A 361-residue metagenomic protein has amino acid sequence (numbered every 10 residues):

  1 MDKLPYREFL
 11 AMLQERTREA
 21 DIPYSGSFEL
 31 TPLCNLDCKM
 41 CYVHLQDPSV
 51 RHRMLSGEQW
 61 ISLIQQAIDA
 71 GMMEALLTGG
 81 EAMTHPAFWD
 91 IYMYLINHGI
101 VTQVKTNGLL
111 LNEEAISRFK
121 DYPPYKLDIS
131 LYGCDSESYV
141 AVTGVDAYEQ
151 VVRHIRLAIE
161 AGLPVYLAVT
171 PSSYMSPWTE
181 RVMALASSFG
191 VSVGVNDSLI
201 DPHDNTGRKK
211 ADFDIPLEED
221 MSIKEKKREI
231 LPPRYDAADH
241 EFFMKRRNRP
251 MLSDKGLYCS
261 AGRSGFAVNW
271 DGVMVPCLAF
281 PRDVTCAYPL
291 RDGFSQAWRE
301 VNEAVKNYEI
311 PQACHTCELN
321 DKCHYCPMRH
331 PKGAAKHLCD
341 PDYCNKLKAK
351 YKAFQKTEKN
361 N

Functional and structural regions predicted by a protein language model:
M1-K126: Conserved alpha-helical substructure of the radical SAM core
D2-L13, I22, G256, V273 (+1 more regions): Flexible mid-to-C-terminal extensions adjoining Fe-S/redox cofactors in radical SAM and related proteins
L33, D37, C41-H44, G262 (+4 more regions): Cys/His-rich metal-chelating microdomains
D37, G71-M72, P123-K126, L163-P164 (+3 more regions): Short loop/turn motifs at secondary-structure junctions
Q46-M54, V140-A147, K332-G333: Short glycine-enriched, charge-decorated loop/helix-capping segments at active-site entrances that position
L55, P86, D146, Y174-P177 (+1 more regions): Residue-level signal for the nucleotide or nucleotide-sugar donor/cofactor binding architecture
Y125-V275, A279-T285: Radical SAM enzyme [4Fe-4S]-AdoMet core and its adjacent flexible, acidic and glycine-rich loops/tails across
